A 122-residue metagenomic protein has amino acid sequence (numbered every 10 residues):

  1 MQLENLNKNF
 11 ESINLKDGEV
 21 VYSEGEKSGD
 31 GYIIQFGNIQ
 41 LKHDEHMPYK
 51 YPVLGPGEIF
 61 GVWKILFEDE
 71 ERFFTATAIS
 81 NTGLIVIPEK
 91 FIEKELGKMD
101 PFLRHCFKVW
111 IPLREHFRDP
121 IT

Functional and structural regions predicted by a protein language model:
M1-D17: Short proline/glycine- and basic residue-enriched helix-capping loop/turn segments at helix->loop/beta transitions
Q2-L3, Y22, E95: Residue-level detector of alpha-helix boundaries and kinks
N7-K8, G55, T77, G97: Alpha-helix boundary recognition
I13-L15, E19-S80: Cyclic nucleotide-binding regulatory domains
E45, K64, P88, L96-M99: Short, flexible helix/strand-to-coil boundary loops that buttress conserved ligand/catalytic motifs in alpha/beta
R72, K90-T122: A small-molecule sensor/coupling module
T82-F91: A short hydrophobic beta-strand segment most commonly corresponding to one strand of the jelly-roll/cupin
